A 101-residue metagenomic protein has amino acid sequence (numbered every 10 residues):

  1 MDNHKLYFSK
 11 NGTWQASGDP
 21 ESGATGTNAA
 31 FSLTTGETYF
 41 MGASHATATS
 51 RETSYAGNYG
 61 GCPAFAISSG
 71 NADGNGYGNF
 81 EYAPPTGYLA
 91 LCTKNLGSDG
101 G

Functional and structural regions predicted by a protein language model:
M1-G101: Polar, enzyme-active/binding microenvironments
